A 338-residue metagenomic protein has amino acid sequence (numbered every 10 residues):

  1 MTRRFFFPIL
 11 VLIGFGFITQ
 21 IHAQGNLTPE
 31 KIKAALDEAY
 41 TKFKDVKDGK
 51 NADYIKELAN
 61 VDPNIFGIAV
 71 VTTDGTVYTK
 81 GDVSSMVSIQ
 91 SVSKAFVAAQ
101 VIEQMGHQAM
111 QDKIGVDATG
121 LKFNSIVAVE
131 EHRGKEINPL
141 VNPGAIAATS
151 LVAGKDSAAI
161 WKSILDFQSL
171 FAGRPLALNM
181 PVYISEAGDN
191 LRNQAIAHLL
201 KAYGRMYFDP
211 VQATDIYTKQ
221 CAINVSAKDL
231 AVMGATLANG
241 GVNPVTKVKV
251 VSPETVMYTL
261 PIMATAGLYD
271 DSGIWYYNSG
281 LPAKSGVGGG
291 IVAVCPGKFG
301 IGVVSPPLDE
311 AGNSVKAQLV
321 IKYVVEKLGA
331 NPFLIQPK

Functional and structural regions predicted by a protein language model:
M1-G25: Bacterial Sec-dependent N-terminal signal peptides
G25-T28, L36, N239-K338: Structured C-terminal helix/loop/strand segments within mature extracytoplasmic catalytic/sensor domains
L27-T41, V46-K47, V101-Q220, T236: Active-site-adjacent helix/loop patches that line small-molecule binding or acyl-intermediate pockets
K44-K80, A293: A short, well-structured edge-of-sheet supersecondary motif
L58-V61, E136-N138, G188, G280-K284 (+1 more regions): Short Gly/Pro-enriched turn/cap motifs at secondary-structure boundaries
A59, G67-Y78, S84, A222 (+1 more regions): Feature captures eukaryotic membrane-trafficking machinery centered on endolysosomal pathways and lysosome-related
D74-G75, V87-D112, M233, I301: Active-site SXXK
S91-S93, V97, L140-A147, R192 (+5 more regions): Catalytic-loop motifs flanking and including active-site residues across diverse enzymes
